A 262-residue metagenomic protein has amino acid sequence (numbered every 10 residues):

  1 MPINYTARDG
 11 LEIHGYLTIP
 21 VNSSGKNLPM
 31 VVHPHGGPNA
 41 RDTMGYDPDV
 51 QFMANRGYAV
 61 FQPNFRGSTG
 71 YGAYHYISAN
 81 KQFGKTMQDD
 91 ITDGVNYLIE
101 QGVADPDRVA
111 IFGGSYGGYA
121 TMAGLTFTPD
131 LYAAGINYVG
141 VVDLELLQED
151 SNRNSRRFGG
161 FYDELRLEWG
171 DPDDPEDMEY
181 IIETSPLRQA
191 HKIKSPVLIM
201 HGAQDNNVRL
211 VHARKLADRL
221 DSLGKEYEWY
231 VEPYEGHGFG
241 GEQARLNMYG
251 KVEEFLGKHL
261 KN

Functional and structural regions predicted by a protein language model:
M1-G25: N-terminal cap/lid segment of alpha/beta-hydrolase-fold proteins
M1-P2, V50, Q189: Conserved beta-propeller blade repeats
Y5, G15, V32, M53 (+3 more regions): Conserved hydrophobic/aromatic pocket- or pore-lining residues that grip, position, or stack substrates in active sites
I19, K26-G36: Short beta-strand element of the alpha/beta-hydrolase
H35-A40, S115: Active-site glycine-rich loops that stabilize anionic/oxyanionic intermediates across multiple enzyme folds
R41-M44, V211: Short N-terminal helix/helix-N-cap motif within the alpha/beta-hydrolase-1
M44-P63: Short amphipathic alpha-helix adjacent to the substrate-entry channel of hydrolases
P63-N262: Active-site-proximal cap/loop segments of hydrolase catalytic domains
